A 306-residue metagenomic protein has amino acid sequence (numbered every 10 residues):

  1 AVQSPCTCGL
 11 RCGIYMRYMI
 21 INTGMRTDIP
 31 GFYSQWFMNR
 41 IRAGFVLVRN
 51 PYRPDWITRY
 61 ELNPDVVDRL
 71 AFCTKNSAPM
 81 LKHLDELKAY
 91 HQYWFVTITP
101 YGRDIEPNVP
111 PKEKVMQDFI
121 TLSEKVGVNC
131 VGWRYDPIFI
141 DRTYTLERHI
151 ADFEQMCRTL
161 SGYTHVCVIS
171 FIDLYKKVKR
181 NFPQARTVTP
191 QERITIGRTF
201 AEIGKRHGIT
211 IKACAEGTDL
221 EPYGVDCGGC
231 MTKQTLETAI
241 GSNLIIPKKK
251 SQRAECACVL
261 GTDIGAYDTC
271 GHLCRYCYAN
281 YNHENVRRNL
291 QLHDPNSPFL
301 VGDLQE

Functional and structural regions predicted by a protein language model:
A1-V2: Acidic, Ala/Val/Gly-enriched low-complexity intrinsically disordered segments
C6-I105, K112, Q117-K125, H283-E306: Conserved Radical SAM active-site core
T27, N76-A78, I98-G102, P137-F139 (+2 more regions): Active-site-proximal loop/turn and secondary-structure-junction residues that shape catalytic pockets, frequently
Y101-V109, P137-E147, N181-V188: Surface-exposed cleft-lining segments at the edges of enzyme active sites
K114-R180, T199-A215: Conserved C-terminal portion of the radical SAM core fold that forms the substrate/S-adenosylmethionine-binding
Q191-A257: A C-terminal junction/extension of Radical SAM enzymes
A254, T262-N282: Local cysteine-cluster metal-coordination motifs and their immediate loop/turn environment, predominantly Fe-S cluster
